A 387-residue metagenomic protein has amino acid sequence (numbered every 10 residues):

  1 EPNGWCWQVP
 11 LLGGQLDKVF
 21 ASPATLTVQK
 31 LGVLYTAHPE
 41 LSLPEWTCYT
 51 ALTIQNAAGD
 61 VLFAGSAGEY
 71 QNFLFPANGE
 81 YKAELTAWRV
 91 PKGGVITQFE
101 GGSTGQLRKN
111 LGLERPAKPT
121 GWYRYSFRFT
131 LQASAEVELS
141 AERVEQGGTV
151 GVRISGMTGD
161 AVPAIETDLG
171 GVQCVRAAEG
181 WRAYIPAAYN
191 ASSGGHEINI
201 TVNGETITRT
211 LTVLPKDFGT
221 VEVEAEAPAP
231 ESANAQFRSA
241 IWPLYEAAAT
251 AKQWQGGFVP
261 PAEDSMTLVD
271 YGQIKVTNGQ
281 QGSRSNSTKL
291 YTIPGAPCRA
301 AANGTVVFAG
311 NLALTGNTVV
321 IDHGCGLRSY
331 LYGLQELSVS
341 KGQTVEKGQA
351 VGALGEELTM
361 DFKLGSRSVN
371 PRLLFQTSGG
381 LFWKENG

Functional and structural regions predicted by a protein language model:
L43-V61, G159-Q173: Change to "...patches in solvent-exposed regions of secreted, membrane-anchored, or virion-exposed structural
N72-K82, V90-P91, G101, A187-S193: Surface-exposed, short loops/turns at beta-strand junctions within beta-sandwich domains
Q106-P116, T130-G147, T212-A240: Low-complexity, Pro/Ser/Thr- and charge-rich linker/hinge segments at domain boundaries
W122-R124, R128-T210, P215: Cationic-aromatic interfacial patches
T210-T315: Surface-exposed, glycine-biased beta-strand/turn segments
N286, A300-Q335, E357-M360: Zn2+-dependent peptidoglycan hydrolase active-site motif and core
P297-V307, V339-L354: Short, well-structured beta-strand-loop connectors
N317-D322, Q343-G387: Conserved, short, structured surface segments that act as functional micro-motifs
